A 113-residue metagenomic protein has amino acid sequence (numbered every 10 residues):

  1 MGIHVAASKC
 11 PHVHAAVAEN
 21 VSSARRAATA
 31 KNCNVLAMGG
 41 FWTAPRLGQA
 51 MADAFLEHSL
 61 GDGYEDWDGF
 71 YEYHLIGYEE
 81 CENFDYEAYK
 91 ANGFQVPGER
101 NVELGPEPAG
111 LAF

Functional and structural regions predicted by a protein language model:
M1-G2, A44: Glycine-rich nucleotide phosphate-binding loop and flanking beta-alpha elements of Rossmann-like dinucleotide-binding
G2-H14: Short Gly/Thr/Asp-enriched flexible loops that form oxyanion-binding sites at enzyme active sites
C10, V21-F113: C-terminal binding/interaction regions
A15-N20: Glycine/small-residue-rich loop that forms an oxyanion/phosphate-binding "nest" at active or ligand-binding sites
